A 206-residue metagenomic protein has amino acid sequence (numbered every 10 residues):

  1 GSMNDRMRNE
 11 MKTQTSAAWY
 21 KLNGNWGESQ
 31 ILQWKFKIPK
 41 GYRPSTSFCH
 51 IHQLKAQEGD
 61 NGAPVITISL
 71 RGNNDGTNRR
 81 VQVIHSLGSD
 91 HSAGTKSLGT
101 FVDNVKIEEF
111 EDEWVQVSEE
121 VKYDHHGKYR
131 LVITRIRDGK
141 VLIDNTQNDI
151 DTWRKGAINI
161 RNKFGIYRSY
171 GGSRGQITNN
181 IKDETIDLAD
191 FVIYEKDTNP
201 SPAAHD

Functional and structural regions predicted by a protein language model:
G1-V115, V121-D206: Low-complexity, Ser/Thr/Pro/Gly-rich disordered linker/stalk regions
